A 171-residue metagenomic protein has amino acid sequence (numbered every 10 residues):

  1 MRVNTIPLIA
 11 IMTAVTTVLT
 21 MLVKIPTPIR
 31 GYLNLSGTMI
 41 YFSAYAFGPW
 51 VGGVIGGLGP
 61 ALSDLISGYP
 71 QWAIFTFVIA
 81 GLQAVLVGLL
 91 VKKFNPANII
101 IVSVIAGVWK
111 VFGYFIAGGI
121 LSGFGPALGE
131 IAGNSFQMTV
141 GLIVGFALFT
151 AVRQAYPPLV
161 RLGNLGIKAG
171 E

Functional and structural regions predicted by a protein language model:
M1-E171: Loop-helix junctions at membrane interfaces
